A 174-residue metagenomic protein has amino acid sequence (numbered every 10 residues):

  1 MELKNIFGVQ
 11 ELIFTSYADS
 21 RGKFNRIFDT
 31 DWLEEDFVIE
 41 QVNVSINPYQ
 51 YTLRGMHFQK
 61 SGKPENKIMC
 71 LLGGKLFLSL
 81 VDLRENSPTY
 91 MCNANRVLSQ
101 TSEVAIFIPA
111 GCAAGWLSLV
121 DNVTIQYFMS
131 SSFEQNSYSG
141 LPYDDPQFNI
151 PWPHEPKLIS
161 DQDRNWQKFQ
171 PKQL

Functional and structural regions predicted by a protein language model:
M1-T101, N122, Y127-L174: Non-catalytic, conserved peripheral segments adjacent to functional cores
L98-D121: Conserved metal-binding segment of the jelly-roll/cupin
